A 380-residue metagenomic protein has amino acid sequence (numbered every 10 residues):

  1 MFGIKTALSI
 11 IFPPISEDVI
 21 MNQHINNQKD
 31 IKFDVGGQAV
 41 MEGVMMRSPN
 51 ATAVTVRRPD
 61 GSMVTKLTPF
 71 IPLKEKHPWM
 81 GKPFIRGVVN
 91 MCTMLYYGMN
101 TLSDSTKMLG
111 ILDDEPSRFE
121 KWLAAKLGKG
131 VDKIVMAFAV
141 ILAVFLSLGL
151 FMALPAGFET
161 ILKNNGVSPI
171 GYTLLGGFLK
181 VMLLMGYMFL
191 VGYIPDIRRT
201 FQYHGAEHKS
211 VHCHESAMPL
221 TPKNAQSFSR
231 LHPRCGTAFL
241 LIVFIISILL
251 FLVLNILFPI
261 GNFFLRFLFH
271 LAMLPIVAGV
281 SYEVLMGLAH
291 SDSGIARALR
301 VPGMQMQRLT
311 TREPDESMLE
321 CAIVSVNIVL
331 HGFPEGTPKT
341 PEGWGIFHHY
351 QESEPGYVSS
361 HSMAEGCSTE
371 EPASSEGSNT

Functional and structural regions predicted by a protein language model:
M1-I20, S368-S378: N-terminal amphipathic/basic-hydrophobic helices that include classical n-h-c signal peptides and signal-anchor
L8-G110, D114: Divalent-cation
Q23-D34, A39-V40, E120-N165: Cytosolic-side membrane-entry/anchor segment at the start of a transmembrane helix
H24-V40, V44-M46, G166, I170-F239 (+2 more regions): Polar-ligand-bearing catalytic/cofactor-coordination segments of membrane-embedded or membrane-tethered inner-membrane
K82-D104, G176-F201, L274-H290: Hydrophobic alpha-helical membrane-embedded segments
D104, M108, A143-S168, V243-F269 (+1 more regions): Juxtamembrane "helix exit" motif at the C-terminal ends of alpha-helical transmembrane segments in multi-pass membrane
F119-G130, G157-L175, N255-L268, G287-R297 (+1 more regions): Membrane interface segments of multi-pass transport proteins and intramembrane proteases
V131-G149, F228-V253: Transmembrane alpha-helical segments and their cytosolic interface motifs in multi-pass membrane proteins
